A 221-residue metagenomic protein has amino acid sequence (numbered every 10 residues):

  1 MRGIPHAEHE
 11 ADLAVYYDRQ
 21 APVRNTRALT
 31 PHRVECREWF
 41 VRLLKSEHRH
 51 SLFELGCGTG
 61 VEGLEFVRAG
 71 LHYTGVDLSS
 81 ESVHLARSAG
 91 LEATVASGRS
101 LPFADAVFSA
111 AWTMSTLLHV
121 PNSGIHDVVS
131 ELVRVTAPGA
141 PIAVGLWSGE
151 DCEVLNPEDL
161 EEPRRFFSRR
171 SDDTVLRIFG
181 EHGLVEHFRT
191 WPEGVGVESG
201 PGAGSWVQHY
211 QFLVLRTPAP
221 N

Functional and structural regions predicted by a protein language model:
M1-H48, E65, E150: Conserved class I S-adenosyl-L-methionine
F53-L55, T59-S100: Class I SAM-dependent methyltransferase SAM/SAH-binding core
R99-A111: A short acidic, Gly/Pro-enriched loop at the edge of an enzyme's catalytic core that lines a small-molecule cofactor
H126-P138: A short glycine-rich, Lys/Arg-flanked "PGG" loop and its adjoining helix->strand segment in the class I
G139-L146: Conserved beta-strand signature within the Rossmann-like core of class I S-adenosyl-L-methionine
V154-T174: Acceptor-substrate binding/catalytic loop of class I
L184-G196: Conserved S-adenosyl-L-methionine
G196-N221: Core SAM-dependent methyltransferase catalytic element
